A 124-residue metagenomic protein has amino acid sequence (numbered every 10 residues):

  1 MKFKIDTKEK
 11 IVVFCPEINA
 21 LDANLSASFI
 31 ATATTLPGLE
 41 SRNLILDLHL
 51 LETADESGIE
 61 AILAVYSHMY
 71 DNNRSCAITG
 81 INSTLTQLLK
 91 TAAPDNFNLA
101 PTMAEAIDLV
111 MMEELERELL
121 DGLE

Functional and structural regions predicted by a protein language model:
M1-V13, I45-E56, E113: Charged, low-complexity, helix/coiled-coil-prone segments
K2-T35: STAS-typified acidic loop motif
I11, F97-N98: Short, conserved active-site loop motifs that form the nucleotide-linked donor/cofactor pocket
I18, N82, M103: Short, flexible active-site-adjacent loop segments at beta-strand->alpha-helix junctions, enriched in small/polar
A20, V65-S67, L120-E124: Amphipathic, soluble alpha/beta structural segments
A23-F97: Amphipathic alpha-helical interaction surfaces in cytosolic regulatory modules
P101-E124: A charged, well-structured terminal subsegment
